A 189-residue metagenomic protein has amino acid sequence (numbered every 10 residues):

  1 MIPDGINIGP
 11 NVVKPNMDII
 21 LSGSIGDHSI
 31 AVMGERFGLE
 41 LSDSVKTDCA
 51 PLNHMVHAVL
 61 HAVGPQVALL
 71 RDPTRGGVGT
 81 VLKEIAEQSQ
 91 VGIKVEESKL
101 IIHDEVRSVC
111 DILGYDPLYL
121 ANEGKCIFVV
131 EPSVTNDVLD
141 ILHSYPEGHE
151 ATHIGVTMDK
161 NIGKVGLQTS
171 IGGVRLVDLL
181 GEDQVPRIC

Functional and structural regions predicted by a protein language model:
M1-C189: Helix-biased detector of long, well-ordered alpha-helical tracts
